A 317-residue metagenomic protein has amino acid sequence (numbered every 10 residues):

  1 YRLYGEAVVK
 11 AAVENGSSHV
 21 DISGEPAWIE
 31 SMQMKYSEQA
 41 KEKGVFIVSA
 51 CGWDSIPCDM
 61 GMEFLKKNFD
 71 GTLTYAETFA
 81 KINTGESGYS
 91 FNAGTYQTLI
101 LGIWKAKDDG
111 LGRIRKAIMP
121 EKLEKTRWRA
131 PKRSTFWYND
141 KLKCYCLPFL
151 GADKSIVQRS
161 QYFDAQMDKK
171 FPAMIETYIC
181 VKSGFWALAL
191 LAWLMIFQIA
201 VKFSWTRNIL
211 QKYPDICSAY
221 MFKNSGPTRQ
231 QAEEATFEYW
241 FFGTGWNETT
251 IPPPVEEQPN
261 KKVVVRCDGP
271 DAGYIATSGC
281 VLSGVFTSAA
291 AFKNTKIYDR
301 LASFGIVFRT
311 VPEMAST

Functional and structural regions predicted by a protein language model:
L3-K10, S23-V45: Rossmann-fold NAD(P)-binding glycine/threonine-rich loop
V13, K41, A302: Anion (oxyanion) recognition and catalysis
P26-W28, C51-D59, F69: Gly/Ser/Thr-rich loops at beta-strand to alpha-helix junctions that form or flank small-molecule/cofactor-binding
M32-Q39, M60-F69: Active-site Tyr-X1-5-Lys
G44, K66-T317: C-terminal catalytic/substrate-binding lobe primarily of soluble NAD(P)-dependent oxidoreductases
V45-C51: Short beta-strand elements at the ligand-binding edges of bilobed clamshell
